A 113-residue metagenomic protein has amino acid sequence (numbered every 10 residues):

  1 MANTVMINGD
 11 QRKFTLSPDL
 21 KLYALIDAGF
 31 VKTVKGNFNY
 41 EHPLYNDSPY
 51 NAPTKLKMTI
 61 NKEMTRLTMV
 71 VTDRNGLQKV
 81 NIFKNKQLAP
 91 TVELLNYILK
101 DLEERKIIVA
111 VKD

Functional and structural regions predicted by a protein language model:
M1-A28, A110-D113: Terminal, regulation- and interaction-focused segments at domain boundaries
A2, H42, N46, N61 (+3 more regions): Short, surface-exposed, charged/polar-biased interaction segments
A2-T4, K13, E41, L99 (+1 more regions): Intrinsically disordered, low-complexity regions
N3-I7, L22, F38-Y40, V80 (+1 more regions): Generic, low-specificity signal for short hydrophobic/alpha-helical stretches with a mild N-terminal bias, encompassing
T4, F14-L16, P53-T59, V80 (+2 more regions): Terminus-proximal functional modules
G9, M69-D113: Intrinsically disordered, low-complexity regulatory regions enriched in serine/threonine/proline and acidic residues
D19-M64: Ser/Thr-rich, low-complexity intrinsically disordered terminal regions
